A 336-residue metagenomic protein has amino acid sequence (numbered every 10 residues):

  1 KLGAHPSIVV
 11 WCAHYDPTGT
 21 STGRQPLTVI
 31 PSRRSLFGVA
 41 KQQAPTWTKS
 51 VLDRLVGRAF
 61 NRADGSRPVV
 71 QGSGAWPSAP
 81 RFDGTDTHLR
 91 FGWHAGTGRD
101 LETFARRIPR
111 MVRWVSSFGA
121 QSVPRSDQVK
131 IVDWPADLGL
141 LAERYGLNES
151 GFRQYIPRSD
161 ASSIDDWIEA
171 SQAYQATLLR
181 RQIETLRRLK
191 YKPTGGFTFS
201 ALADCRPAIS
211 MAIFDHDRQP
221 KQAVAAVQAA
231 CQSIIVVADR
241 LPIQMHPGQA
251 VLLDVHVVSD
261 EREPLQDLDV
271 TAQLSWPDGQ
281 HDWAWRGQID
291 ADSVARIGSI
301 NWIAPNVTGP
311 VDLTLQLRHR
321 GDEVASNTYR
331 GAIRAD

Functional and structural regions predicted by a protein language model:
K1, L27-I30, D86-L89, D215-H216: Short, hinge-like loop/turn segments at secondary-structure boundaries
K1-A79: Active-site neighborhood of glycoside hydrolase catalytic domains
W11, V39-K41, V51-L52, G57-N61 (+5 more regions): Substrate-binding clefts and catalytic carboxylate motifs of secreted carbohydrate-active enzymes
P247-Q249, P264-Q266, V294-R296, P305-G309: Solvent-exposed loop and beta-edge segments used for protein-protein assembly and interaction
P264-L268, H281-A284, V311, V324-N327: Extended hydrophobic-aromatic, low-complexity segments
Q273-Q280, R320-D322: Change "in extracellular beta-sheet-rich domains … of secreted and cell-surface proteins" to "in beta-sheet-rich domains
G279-V307: Intrinsically disordered, low-complexity Pro/Gly/Ser/Thr-rich segments with frequent PxxP/GP/PP motifs and embedded
R296, N301-A335: Terminal connector regions
